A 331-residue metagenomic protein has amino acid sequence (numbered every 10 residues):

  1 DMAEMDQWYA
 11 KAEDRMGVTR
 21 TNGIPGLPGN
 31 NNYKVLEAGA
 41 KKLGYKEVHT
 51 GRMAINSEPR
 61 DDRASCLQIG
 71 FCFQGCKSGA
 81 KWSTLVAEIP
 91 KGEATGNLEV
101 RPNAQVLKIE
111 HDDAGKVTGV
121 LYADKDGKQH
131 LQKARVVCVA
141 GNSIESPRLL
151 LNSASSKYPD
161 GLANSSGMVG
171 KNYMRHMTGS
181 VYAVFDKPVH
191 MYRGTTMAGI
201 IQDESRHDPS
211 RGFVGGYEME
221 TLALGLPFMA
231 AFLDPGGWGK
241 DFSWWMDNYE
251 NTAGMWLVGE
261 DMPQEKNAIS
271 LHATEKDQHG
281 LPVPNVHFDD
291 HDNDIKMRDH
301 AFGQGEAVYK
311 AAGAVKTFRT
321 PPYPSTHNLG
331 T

Functional and structural regions predicted by a protein language model:
D1, T21-G26, C76-S78, V169-G170 (+1 more regions): Active-site rim elements
M2-V106, Y323-G330: Conserved redox-cofactor binding core of oxidoreductases
Y9-M16, R20, A40-G44, D113 (+9 more regions): A generic secondary-structure signal for well-formed alpha-helical elements
K42, E110-A114, D124, A273-L281 (+1 more regions): Short acidic-glycine loop/turn motifs at beta-strand connectors
T95, A104, K108-A114, V120-R193: Glycine-rich loop(s) and the adjacent beta-strand/alpha-helix scaffold that form part
S166-I295, S325-T331: FAD cofactor-binding and catalytic pocket of flavoenzymes
S243-E250, I295-R319: Flavin-binding catalytic cores
